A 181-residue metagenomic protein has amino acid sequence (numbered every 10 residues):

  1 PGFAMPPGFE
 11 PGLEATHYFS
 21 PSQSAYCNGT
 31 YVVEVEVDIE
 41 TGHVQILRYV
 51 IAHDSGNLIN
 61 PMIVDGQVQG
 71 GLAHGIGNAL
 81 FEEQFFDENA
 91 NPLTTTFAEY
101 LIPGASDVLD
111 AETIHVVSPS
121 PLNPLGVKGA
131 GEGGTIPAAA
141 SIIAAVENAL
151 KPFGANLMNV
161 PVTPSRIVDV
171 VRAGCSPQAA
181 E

Functional and structural regions predicted by a protein language model:
P1-E181: C-terminal catalytic domains of large/alpha subunits in multi-subunit enzymes
